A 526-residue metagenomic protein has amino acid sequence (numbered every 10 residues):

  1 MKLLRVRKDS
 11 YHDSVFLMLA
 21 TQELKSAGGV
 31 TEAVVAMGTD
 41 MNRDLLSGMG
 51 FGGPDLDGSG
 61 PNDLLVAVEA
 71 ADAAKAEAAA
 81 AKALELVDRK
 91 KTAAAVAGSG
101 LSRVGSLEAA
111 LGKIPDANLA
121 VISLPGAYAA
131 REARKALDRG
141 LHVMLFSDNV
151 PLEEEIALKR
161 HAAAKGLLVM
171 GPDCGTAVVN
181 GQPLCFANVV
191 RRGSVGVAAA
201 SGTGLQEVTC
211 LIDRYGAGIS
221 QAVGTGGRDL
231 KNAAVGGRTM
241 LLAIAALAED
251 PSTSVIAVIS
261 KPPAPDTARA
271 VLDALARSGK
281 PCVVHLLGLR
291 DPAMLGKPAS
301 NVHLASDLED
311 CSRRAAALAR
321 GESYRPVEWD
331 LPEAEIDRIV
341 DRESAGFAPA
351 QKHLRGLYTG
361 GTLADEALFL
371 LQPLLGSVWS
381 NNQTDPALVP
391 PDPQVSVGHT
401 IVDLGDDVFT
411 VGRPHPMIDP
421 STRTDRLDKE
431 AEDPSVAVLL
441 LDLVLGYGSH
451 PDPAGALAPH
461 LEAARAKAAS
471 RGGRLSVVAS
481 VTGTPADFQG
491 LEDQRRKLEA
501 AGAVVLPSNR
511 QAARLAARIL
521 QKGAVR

Functional and structural regions predicted by a protein language model:
M1-R526: Catalytic-core regions of core metabolic enzymes, especially those transforming organic acids/acyl-group intermediates
